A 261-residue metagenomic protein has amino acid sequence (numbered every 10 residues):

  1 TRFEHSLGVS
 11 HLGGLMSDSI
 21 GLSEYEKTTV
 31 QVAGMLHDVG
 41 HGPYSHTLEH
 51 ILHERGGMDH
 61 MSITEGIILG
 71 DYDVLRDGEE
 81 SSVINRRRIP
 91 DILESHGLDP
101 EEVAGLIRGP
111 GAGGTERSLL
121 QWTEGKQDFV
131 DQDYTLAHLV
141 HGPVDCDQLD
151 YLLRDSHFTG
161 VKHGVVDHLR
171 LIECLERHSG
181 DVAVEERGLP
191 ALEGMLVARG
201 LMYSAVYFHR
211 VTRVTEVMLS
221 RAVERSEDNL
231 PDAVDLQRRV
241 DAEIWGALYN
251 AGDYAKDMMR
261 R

Functional and structural regions predicted by a protein language model:
T1-V32, G40-R261: Sequence-structural signature of the catalytic-core scaffold of metal-dependent phosphohydrolases that act on
